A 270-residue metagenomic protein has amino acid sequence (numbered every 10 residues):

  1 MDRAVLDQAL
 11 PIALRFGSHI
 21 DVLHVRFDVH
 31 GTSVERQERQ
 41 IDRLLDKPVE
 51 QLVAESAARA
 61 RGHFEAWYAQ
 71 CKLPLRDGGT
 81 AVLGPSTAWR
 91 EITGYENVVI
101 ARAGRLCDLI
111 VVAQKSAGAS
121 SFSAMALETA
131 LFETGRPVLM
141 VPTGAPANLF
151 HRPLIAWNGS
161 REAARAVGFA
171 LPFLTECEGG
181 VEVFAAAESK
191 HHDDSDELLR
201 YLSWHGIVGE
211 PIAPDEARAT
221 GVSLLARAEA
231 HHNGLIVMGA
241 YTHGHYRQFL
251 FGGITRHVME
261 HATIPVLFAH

Functional and structural regions predicted by a protein language model:
M1-D46, E133-R136, N148-P214, N233: Small/aliphatic-rich secondary-structure junction motif
M1-D7, L75-G84, A88, V98-C177 (+2 more regions): Intrinsically disordered or low-complexity boundary/linker segments at protein termini and domain junctions
F27-T32, R36, A58, G62 (+5 more regions): Structural beta-alpha unit
R43-R59: A short acidic, glycine-rich active-site loop that binds or catalyzes chemistry on phosphate/adenosine moieties
G118, E188-H192, E216-R218, G244-H245: Short, small-residue-enriched loops and turns at beta-alpha junctions that line or gate enzyme active sites
A124-A126, L250-T255: Charged helix-capping and loop-helix junction motifs
